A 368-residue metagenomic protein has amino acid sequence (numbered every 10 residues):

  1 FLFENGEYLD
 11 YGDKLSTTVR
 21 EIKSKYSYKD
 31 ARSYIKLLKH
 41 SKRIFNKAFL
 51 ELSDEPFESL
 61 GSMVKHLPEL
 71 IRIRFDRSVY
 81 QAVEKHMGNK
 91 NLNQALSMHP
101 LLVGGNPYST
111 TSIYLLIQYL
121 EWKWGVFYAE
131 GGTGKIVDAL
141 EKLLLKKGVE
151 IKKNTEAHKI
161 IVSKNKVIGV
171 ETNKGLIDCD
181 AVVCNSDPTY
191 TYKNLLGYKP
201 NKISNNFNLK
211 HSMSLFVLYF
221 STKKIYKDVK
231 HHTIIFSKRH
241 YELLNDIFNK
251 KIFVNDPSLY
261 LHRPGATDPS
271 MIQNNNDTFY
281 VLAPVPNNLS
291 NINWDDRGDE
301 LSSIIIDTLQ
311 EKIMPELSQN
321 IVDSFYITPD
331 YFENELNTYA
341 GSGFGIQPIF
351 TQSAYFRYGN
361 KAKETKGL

Functional and structural regions predicted by a protein language model:
F3-E4, G105-T110, I161-I168, N275-D277: A short, glycine/Asx- and small/polar-enriched loop/turn that sits immediately N-terminal to a beta-strand
E4-S109: Rossmann-like flavin
R74, E84, L115-N173: Helical element adjacent to the flavin cofactor pocket in flavoenzyme catalytic cores
N89-V103, D256-Y260, P315-L368: A glycine-rich dinucleotide-binding beta-alpha-beta segment and adjacent secondary-structure elements that constitute
Q94-K123, F127, A362-K366: Active-site-adjacent "gating/activation" loops or surface patches in catalytic cores
H158-Q273: Mid-domain catalytic core of redox enzymes that form a hydrophobic substrate pocket/lid adjacent to a catalytic redox
K223-E333: C-terminal segments that line or cap access tunnels to active or ligand-binding sites in enzymes and enzyme-associated
